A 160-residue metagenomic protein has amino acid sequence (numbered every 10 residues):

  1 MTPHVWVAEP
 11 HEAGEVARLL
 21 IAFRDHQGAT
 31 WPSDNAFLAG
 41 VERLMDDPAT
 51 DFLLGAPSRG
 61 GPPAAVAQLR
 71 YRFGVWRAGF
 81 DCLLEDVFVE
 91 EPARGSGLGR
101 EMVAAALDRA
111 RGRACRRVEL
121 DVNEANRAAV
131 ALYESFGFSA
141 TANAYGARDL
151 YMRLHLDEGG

Functional and structural regions predicted by a protein language model:
P3, V7-G79, E85, E90 (+4 more regions): Acetyl-CoA-dependent GNAT
E9, R116-G160: C-terminal "cap" of GNAT-fold acetyltransferases
R72, D81, G95, V130 (+1 more regions): A short, glycine- and basic residue-enriched loop/turn that sits immediately adjacent to a domain's principal
F73, A93, E124: Flexible, active-site-proximal loop/turn residues at the rims of small-molecule/cofactor binding pockets and catalytic
F80, S96, R113-R116: Short coil/turn segments at alpha/beta junctions that flank glycine-rich nucleotide-binding fingerprints
V89, G95-D108, A131-S135: Conserved acetyl-CoA-binding loop-helix of GNAT-fold acetyltransferases
